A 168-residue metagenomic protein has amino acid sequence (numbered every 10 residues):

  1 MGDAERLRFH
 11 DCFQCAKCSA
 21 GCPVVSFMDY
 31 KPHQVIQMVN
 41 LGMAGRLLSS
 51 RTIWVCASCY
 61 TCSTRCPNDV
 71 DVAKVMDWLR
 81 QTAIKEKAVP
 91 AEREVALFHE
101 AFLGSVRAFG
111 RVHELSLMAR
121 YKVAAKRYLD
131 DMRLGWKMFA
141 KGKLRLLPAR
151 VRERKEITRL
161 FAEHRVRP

Functional and structural regions predicted by a protein language model:
M1-D11, K17-G21, V25-Q37, A44 (+1 more regions): Non-ligating segments of multi-cofactor redox enzymes
C12-C18, C22, C56-C62, C66: Short cysteine clusters
F27, T64-D71: Amphipathic alpha-helical interaction elements
Q37-L41, W54-A57: Contiguous, well-ordered alpha-helical segments that form the cores/surfaces of helical PPI scaffolds
A44-I53: Short linker/helix segments within small regulatory modules
S50, P67-N68, W78: Short, conserved acidic/polar surface loops in the N-terminal third of protein domains
